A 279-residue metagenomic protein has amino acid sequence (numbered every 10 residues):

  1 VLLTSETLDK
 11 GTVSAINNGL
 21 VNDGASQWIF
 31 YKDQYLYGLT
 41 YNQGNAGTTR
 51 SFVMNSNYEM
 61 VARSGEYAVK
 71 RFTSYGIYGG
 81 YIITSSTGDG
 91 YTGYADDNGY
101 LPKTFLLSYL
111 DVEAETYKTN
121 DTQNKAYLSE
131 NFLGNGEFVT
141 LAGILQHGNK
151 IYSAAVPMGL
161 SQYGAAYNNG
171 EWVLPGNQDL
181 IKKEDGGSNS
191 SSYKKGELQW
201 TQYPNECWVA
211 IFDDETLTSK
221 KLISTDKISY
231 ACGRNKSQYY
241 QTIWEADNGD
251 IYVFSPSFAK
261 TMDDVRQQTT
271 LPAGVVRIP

Functional and structural regions predicted by a protein language model:
L2, T49-M54, G99-E115, Y167-T218 (+1 more regions): Beta-propeller blade signature
L2-N124: Post-signal peptide N-terminal segment of secreted/secretory-pathway proteins
A15-S26, Y31-L39, E66-Y67, I82 (+10 more regions): Feature marking well-ordered beta-strand scaffolds used for ligand recognition
N17-V21, G65-A68, N120-V139, T216-Y239 (+1 more regions): Surface-exposed loop and turn segments in beta-propeller and other repeat-based domains that flank or scaffold
A25-D33, R71-D89, G136-G148, Y152 (+2 more regions): Structural signature of eukaryotic scaffold interfaces centered on beta-propeller domains
Y41-Q43, T92-L101, G196-Q202, G233 (+1 more regions): Short consensus segments that form the blades of beta-propeller domains, in both extracellular/periplasmic
T92, N98-I151, A155, G159-S161 (+1 more regions): Fungal eukaryote-biased detector of long internal structured cores
D247-P279: Long, well-ordered mid-to-C-terminal structural blocks that present hydrophobic/aromatic surfaces
